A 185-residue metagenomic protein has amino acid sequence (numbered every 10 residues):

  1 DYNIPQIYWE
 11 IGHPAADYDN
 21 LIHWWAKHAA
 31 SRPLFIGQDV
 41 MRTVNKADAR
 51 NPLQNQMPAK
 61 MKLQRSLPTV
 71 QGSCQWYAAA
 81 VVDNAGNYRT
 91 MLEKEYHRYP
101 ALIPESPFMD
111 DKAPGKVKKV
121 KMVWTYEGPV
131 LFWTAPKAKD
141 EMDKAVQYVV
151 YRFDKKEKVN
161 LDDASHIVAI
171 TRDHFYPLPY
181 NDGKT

Functional and structural regions predicted by a protein language model:
D1-P14, I22-F108: Substrate-binding cleft of secreted/luminal carbohydrate-active enzymes
K27-S31, S66-T69, W124-T125, M142-K144 (+1 more regions): A structural signal for short secondary-structure junctions
N45, D83-N84, L131, E141 (+1 more regions): Short, solvent-exposed loop/turn elements at domain surfaces
N87-K144: Pro/Thr/Ser/Gly-rich low-complexity, intrinsically disordered linker/stalk tracts
P136-A164: Solvent-exposed loop/turn segments flanking beta-strands in beta-repeat/beta-sandwich domains
D154, P177-T185: Beta-strand-rich modules
H166-R172: Short beta-strand segments within Ig-like beta-sandwich modules, predominantly Fibronectin type-III
